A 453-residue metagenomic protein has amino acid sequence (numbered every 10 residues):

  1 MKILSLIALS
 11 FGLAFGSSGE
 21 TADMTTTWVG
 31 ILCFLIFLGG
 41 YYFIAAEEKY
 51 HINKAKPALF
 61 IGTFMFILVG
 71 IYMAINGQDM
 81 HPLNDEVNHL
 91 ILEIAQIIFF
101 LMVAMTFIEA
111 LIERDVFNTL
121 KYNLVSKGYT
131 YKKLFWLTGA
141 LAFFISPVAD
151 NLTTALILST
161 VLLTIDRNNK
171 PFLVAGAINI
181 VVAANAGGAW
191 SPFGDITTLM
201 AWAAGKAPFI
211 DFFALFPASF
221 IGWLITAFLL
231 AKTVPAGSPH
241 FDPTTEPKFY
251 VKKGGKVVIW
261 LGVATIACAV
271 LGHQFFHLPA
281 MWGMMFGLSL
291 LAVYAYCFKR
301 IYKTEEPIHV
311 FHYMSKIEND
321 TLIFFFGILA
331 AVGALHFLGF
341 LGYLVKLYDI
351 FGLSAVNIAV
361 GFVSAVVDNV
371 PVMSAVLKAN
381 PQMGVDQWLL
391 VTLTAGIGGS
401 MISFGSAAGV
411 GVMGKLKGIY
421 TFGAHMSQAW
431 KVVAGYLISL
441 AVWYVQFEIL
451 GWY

Functional and structural regions predicted by a protein language model:
M1-S17: N-terminal secretory/membrane targeting signals
F34-T106, T119-N123, K127, M281-A330 (+1 more regions): Hydrophobic transmembrane alpha-helices of multi-pass solute/ion transporters
Q78-V174, D320-P381: Membrane-embedded alpha-helical segments and adjacent helix-loop junctions characteristic of multi-pass solute
L92-V103, I210-T226, F275-L288, W388-M401: Alpha-helical transmembrane segments
A104-E109, Y129, T138-N151, A183-A189 (+2 more regions): Helix-loop-helix module between adjacent transmembrane segments
L120, T153-T164, A177-I178, S191-G205 (+5 more regions): Re-entrant/interfacial helical elements at transmembrane boundaries that shape and gate the permeation pathway
K170-V174, W190-S191, M200, A207-G254 (+2 more regions): Juxtamembrane and boundary regions of transmembrane helices in multi-pass small-molecule transporters and channels
W223-Y302: Long, contiguous bundles of hydrophobic transmembrane helices that form the permeation core of multi-pass
